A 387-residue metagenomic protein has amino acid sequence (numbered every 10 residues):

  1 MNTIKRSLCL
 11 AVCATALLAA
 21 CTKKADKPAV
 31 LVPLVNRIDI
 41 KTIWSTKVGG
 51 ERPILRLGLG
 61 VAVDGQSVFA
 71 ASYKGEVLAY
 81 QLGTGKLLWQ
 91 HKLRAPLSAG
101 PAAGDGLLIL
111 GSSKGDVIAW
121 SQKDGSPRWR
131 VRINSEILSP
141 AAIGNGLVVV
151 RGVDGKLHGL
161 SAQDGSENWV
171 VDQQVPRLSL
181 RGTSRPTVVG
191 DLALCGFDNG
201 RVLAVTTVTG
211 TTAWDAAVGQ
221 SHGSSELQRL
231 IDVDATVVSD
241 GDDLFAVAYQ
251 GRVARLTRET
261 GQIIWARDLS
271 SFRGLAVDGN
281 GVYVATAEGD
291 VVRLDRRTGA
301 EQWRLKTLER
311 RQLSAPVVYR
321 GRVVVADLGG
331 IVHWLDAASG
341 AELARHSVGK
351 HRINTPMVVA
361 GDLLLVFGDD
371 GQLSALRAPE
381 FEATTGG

Functional and structural regions predicted by a protein language model:
M1-C21: Sec-dependent bacterial lipoprotein signal peptides
T15-R37: Bacterial Sec signal peptide processing site at the extreme N-terminus
A25, R37-A62, W89-G104, P127-G144 (+6 more regions): Extracytoplasmic beta-rich repeat domains
S72, S112, G152-V153, F197-D198 (+4 more regions): Structural signature of WD-repeat beta-propellers
Q81-T84, S121-D124, S161-D164, T207-G210 (+4 more regions): Short loop/turn segments that connect beta-strands within beta-propeller blades
Y283-R293, A300-W334: Loop/turn-rich, solvent-exposed surfaces of beta-rich toroidal or solenoidal domains
